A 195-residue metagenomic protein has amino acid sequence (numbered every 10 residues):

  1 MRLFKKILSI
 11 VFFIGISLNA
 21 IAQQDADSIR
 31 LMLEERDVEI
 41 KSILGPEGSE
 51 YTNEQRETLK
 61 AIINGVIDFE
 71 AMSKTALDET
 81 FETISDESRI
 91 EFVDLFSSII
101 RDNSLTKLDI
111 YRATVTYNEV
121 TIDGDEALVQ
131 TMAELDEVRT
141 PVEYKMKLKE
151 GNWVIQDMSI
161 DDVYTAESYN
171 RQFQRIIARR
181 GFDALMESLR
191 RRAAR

Functional and structural regions predicted by a protein language model:
M1-L8: Bacterial N-terminal signal peptides that target proteins for export
S9-S17: Bacterial N-terminal signal peptides
L18-Q24: Sec/Tat signal peptide C-region and signal peptidase I cleavage site
D25-N103: Early exported N-terminus immediately downstream of N-terminal targeting peptides
D27, R101-T140, E187, R192-R195: Surface-exposed, charged secondary-structure patches
F96, T121, A133-L135, M146-L148 (+1 more regions): A mature extracytoplasmic/lumenal domain signature
P141, K145-E167: Short beta-strand edge/turn micro-motifs at domain boundaries
D157-R195: Low-complexity, intrinsically disordered terminal/linker segments enriched in charged and Gly/Pro repeats
